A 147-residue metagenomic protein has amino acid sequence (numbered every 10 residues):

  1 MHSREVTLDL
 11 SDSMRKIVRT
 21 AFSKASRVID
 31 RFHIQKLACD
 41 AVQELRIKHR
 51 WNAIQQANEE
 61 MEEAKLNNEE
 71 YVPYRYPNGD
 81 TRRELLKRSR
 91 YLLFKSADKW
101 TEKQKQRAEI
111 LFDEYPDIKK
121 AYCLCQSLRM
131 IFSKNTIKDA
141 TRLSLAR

Functional and structural regions predicted by a protein language model:
M1-S23, K36, Q55-R147: Acidic/histidine-rich catalytic cores and adjacent linkers of DNA breakage/strand-transfer/modification proteins
K24-C39: Inter-helix linker motif
V28, K48-W51, K138: Generic macromolecular interface patches on structured domains
C39-W51: Short, surface-exposed amphipathic charged segments that create phosphate/polyanion-binding patches used for binding
